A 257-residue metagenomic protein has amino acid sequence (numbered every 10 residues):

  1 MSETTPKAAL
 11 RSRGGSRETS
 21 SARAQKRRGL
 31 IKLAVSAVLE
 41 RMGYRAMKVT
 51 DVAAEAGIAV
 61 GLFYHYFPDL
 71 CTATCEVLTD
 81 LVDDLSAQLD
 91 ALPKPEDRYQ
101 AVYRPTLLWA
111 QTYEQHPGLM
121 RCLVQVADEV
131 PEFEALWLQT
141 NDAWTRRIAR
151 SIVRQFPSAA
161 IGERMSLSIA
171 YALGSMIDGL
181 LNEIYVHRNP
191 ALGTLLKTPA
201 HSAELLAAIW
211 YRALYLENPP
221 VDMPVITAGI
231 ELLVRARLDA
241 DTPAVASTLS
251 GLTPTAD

Functional and structural regions predicted by a protein language model:
M1-K26, N189, N218-D257: N-terminal intrinsically disordered/low-complexity leader segments
E3-A8, G162-H187, L196-A213, I226-R237: Hydrophobic alpha-helical segments that form the core of small-molecule binding pockets and/or dimer interfaces
R27, I31-L39, L81, L85 (+1 more regions): Short hydrophobic clusters on alpha-helical segments that form packing/core surfaces in small helical domains
L30, V38-T72, E76: Helix-turn-helix
L39, F67, A73-L81, A127 (+3 more regions): Alpha-helical DNA-contacting segments of helix-turn-helix folds
E76, D90-G118, S166-L173, A203: Hydrophobic alpha-helical connector segments
A91, C122-P131, P190-A191: Short linear capping/connector segments at secondary-structure termini
C122, P131-P157, L167-E183, H201-A208: Amphipathic alpha-helical packing segments from all-alpha helical-bundle domains
